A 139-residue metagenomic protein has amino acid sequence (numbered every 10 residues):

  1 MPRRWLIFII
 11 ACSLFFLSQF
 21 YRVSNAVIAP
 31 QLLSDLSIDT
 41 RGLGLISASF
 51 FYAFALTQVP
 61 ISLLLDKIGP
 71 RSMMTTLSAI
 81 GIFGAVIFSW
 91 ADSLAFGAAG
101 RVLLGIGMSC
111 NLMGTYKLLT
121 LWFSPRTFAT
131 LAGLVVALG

Functional and structural regions predicted by a protein language model:
L6-T40, I61: Extracytoplasmic
A11-Q19, F51, A85, S93-G105: Helical-face signature of the major facilitator-like transporter fold
F16, L45-Y52, A79, V102 (+1 more regions): Transmembrane alpha-helical cores of Major Facilitator Superfamily
Q19, V23, S89, G105-M113: Small-residue-rich segments within alpha-helical transmembrane domains of MFS-like 12-TM solute carriers
V23, F51-V59: Residue-level signature of mid-helix packing/kink "hotspots" within the transmembrane helices of 12-pass Major
S37, G69, W90-F96, G107 (+1 more regions): Helix-breaking motifs and short loop linkers at transmembrane-helix boundaries and internal kinks in secondary membrane
L56-A95: Conserved MFS/SLC helix-loop-helix module at the cytosolic interface between two early adjacent transmembrane helices
G100-L138: Cytoplasmic helix-loop-helix junction between adjacent transmembrane helices in 12-TM secondary transporters
